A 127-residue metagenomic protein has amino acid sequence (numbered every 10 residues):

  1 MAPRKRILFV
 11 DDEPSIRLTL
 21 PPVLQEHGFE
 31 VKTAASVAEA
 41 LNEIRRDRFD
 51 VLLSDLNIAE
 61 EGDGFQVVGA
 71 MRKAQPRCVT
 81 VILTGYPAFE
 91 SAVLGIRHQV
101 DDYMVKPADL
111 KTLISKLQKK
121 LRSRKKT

Functional and structural regions predicted by a protein language model:
K5, S36, G62-Q66: Acidic catalytic/metal-coordinating carboxylates
P14-K32, K120: Two-component/phosphorelay signaling modules centered on CheY-like receiver
T33-V51: Acidic, metal-coordinating helix/loop segments flanking the phosphotransfer/catalytic sites of two-component signaling
N42, D63-R77: Short amphipathic alpha-helix used as the core "switch/output" element in two-component signaling
N57-A59: The short loop immediately C-terminal to the conserved phospho-acceptor aspartate in CheY-like receiver
G62-Q66, P87-D102: Alpha4 helix (beta4-alpha4-beta5 surface) of REC/receiver domains from two-component response regulators
A108-Q118: C-terminal output helix
